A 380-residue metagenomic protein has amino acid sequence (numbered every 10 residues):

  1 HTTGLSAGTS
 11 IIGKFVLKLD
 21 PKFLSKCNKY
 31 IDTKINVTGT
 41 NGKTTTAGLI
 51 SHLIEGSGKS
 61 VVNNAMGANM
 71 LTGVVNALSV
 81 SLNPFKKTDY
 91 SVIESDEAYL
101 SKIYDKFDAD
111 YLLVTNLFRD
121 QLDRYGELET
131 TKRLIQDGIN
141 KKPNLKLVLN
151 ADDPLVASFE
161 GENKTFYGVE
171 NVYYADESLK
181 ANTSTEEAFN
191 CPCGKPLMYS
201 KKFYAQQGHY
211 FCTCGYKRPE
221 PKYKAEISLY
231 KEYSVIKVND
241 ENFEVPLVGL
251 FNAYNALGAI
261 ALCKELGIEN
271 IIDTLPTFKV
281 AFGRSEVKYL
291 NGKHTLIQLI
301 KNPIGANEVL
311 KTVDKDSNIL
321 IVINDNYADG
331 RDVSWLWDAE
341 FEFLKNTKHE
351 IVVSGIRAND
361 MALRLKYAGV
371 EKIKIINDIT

Functional and structural regions predicted by a protein language model:
H1-G168, Y173-F189: Phosphate-binding loop of NTP-binding sites
T44-H52, E226-D240: Acidic-glycine-rich active-site phosphate/pyrophosphate-binding loop
I50, I54, V74-L78, A256-L266 (+1 more regions): Buried hydrophobic packing segments
T88-S91, P143-L147, K293-T295, N346-V352: Short active-site oxyanion
K106-R119, Q206-E220, E244-P276: A conserved, hydrophobic alpha-helical segment in the catalytic core of large ATP/adenylate-utilizing enzymes
V169-V235, P246: Cys/His-rich short segments
S228-K231, L262-I300: Gly/charged, well-structured mid-domain segments that form the phosphate/adenylate-handling core of ATP-dependent
A281, L299-N377: Active-site beta-alpha connecting loops in nucleotide-dependent enzymes
